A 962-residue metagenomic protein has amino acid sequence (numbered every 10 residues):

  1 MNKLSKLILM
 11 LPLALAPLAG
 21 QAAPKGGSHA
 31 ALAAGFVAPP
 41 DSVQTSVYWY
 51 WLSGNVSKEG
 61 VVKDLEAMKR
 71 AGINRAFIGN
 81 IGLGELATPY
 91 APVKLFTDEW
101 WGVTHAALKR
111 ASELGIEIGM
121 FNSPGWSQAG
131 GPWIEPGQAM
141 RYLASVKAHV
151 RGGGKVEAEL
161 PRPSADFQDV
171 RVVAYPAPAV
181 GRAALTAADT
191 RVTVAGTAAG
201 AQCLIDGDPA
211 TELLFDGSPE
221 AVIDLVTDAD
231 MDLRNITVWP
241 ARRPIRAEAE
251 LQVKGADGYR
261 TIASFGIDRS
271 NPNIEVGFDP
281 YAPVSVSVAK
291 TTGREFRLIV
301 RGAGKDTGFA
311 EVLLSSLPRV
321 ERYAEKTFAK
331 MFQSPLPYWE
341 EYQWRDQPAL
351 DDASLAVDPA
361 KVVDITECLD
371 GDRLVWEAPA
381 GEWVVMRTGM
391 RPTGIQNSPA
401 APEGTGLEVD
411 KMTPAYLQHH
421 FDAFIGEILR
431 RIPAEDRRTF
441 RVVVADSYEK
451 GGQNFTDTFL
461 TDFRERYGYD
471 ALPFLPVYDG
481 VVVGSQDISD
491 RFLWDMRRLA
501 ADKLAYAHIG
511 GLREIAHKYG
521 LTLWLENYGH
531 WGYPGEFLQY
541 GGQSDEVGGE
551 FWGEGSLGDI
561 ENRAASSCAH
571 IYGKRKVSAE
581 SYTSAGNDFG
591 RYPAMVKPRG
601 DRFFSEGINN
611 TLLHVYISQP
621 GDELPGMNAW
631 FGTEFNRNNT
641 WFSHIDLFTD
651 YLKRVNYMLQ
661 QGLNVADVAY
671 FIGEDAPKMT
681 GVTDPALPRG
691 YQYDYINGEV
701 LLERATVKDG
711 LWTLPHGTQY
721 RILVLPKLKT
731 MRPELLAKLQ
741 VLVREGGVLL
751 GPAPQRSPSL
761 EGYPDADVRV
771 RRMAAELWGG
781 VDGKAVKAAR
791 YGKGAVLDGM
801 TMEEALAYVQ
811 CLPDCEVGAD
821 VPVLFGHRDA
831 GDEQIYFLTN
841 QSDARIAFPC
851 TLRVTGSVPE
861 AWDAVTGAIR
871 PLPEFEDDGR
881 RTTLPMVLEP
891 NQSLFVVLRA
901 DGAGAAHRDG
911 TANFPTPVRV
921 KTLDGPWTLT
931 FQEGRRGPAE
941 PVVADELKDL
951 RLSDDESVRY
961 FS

Functional and structural regions predicted by a protein language model:
M1-L9: Bacterial N-terminal signal peptides that target proteins for export
I8-A16: Bacterial N-terminal signal peptides
G20-P24: Boundary at the C-terminal end of the N-terminal hydrophobic targeting segment
S28-R75: Mature N-terminal segment immediately following signal peptide/propeptide cleavage in secreted/periplasmic
T45, S57, V61-V62, R75 (+14 more regions): Carbohydrate-binding surfaces of carbohydrate-active enzymes
G131-D208, I262-G266, S285-S287, G302-R430: Catalytic and substrate-binding clefts that recognize carbohydrates or anionic sugar/phosphate headgroups
A210-A221, N273-P280, E816-A819, R951-S962: Extracellular beta-rich ligand/substrate-recognition surface
F265-T307: Beta-sandwich interaction modules
